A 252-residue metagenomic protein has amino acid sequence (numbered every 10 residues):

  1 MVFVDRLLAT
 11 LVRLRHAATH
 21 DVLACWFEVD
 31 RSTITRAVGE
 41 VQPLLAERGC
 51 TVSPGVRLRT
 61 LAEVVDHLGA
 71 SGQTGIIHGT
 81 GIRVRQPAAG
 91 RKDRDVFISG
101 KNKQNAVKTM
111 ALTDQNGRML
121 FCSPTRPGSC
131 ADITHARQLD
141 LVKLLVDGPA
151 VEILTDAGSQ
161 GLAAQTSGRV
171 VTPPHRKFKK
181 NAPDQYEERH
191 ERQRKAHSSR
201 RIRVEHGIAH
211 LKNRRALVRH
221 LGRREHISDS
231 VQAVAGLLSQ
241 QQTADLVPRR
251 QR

Functional and structural regions predicted by a protein language model:
M1-V2, A196: Residue-level marker of regulatory loop/turn positions in helix-turn-helix DNA-binding domains and in histidine
V2-H16: Short, amphipathic alpha-helical "recognition" segments used to contact nucleic acids or chromatin
V22-A46, P54-R252: Short, well-ordered secondary-structure "scaffold" segments embedded in the functional core of diverse domains
